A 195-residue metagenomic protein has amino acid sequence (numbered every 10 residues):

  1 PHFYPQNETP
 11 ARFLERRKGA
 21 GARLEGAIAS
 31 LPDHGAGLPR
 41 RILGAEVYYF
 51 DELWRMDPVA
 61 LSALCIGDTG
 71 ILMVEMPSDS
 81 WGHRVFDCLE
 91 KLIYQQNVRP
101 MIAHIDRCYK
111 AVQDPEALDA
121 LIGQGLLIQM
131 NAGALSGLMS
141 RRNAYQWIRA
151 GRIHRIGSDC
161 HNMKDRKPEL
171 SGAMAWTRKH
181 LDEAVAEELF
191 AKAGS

Functional and structural regions predicted by a protein language model:
F3-N7, Y49-F50, R107-V112, L135-M139 (+1 more regions): Active-site environment of divalent metal-dependent phosphoester hydrolases
N7-Q129: Extended substrate/RNA-proximal surfaces in nucleic-acid metabolism proteins
G67, A150-G151: Structured loop/turn residues at beta-strand edges in well-structured enzyme cores
E116, L127-M130, L135-N143: A C-terminal functional module that forms or caps the active site or interfaces directly with catalytic machinery
A120, Q146-W147: Well-formed, non-transmembrane alpha-helical positions, independent of function
R142-Y145, G151-I153: Flexible, acidic glycine-rich loops studded with aromatic residues
R152-P168: Short acidic/histidine-rich active-site segments
L170-S195: Mid-to-C-terminal alpha-helical segments outside catalytic/metal-binding sites
